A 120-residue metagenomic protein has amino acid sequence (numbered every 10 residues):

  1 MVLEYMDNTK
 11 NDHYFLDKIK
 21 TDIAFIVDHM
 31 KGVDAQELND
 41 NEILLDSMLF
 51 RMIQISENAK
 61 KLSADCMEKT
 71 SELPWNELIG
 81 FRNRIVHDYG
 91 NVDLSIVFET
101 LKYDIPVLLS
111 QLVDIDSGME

Functional and structural regions predicted by a protein language model:
M1-E120: Solvent-exposed interaction patches of small proteins and small membrane subunits
